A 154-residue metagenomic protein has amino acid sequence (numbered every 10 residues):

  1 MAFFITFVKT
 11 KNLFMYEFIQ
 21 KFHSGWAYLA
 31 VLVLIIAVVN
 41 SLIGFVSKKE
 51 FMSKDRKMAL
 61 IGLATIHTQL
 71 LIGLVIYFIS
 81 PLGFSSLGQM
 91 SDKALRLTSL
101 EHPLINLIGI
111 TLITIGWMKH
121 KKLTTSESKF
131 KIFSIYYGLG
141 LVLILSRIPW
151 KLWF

Functional and structural regions predicted by a protein language model:
A2-F154: Membrane-embedded alpha-helical bundles that constitute the cytochrome b-like, heme-associated redox core of multi-pass
